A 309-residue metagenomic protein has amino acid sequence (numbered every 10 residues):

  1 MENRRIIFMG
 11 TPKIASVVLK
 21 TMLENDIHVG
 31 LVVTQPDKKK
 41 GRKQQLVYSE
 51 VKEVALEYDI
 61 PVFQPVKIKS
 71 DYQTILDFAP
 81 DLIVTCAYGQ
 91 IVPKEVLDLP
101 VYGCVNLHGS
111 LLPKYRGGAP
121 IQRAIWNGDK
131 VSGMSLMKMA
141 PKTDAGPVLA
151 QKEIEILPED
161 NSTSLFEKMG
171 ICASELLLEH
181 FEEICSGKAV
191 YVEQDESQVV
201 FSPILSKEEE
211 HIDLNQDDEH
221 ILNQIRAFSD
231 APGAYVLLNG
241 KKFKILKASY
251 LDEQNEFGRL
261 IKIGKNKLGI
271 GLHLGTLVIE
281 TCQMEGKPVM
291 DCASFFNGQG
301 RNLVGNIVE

Functional and structural regions predicted by a protein language model:
M1-P232, G275-L277, M284, E309: One-carbon transfer enzymes
N215-E309: An anion-binding loop in the catalytic cleft
